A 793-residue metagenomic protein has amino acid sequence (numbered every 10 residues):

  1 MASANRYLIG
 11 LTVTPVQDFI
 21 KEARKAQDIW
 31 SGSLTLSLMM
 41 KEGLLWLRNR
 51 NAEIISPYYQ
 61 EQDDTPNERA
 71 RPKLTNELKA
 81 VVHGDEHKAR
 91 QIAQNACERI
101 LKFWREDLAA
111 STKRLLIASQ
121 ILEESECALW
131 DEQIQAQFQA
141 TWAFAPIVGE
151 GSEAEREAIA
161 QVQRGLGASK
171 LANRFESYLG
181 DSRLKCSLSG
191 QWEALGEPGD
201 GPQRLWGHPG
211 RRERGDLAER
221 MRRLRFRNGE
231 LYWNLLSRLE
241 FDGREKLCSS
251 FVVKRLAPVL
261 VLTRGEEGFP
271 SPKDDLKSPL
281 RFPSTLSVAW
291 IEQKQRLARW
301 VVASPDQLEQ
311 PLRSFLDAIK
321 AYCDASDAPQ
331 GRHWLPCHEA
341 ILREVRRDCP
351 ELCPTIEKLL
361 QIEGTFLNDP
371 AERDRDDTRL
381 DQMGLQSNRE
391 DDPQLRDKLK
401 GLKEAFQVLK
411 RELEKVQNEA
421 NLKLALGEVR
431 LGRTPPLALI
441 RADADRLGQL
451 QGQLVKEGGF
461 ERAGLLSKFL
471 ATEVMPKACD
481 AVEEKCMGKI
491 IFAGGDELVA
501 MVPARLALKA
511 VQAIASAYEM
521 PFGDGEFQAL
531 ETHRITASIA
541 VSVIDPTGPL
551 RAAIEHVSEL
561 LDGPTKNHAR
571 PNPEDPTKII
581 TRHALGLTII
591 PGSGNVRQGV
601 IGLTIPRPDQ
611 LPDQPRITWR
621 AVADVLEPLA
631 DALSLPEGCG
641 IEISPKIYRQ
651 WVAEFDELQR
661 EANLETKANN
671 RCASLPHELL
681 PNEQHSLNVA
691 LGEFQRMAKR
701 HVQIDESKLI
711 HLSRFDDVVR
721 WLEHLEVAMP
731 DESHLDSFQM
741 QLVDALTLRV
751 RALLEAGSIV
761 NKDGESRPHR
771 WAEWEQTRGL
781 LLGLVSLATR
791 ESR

Functional and structural regions predicted by a protein language model:
M1-R793: Regulatory and interdomain segments flanking nucleotide-handling catalytic cores in signaling/defense enzymes
